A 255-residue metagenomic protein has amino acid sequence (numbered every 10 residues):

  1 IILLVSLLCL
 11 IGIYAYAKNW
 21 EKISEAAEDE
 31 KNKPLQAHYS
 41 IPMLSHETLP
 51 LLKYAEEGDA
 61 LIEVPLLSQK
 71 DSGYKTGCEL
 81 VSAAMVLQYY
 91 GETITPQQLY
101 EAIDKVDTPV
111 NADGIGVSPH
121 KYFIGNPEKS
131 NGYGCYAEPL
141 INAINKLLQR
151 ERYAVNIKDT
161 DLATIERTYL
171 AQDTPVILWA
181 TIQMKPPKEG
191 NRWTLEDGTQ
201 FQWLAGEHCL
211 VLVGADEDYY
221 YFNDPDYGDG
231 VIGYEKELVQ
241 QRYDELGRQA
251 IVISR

Functional and structural regions predicted by a protein language model:
I2-P139, I182, G190-W193, Q200-W203: Active-site-adjacent structural segments surrounding the nucleophilic cysteine of cysteine proteases and isopeptidases
S82, D159-D161, A180-M184, G214-D216 (+1 more regions): A mature extracytoplasmic/lumenal domain signature
V86, I177-W179, V211, Y221: Soluble periplasmic/extracytoplasmic beta-strand elements of cell-envelope proteins
C135-L148, L178-A180: A structural motif
Q149-Y153, A171-I177, D216-Y219: Loop/turn elements at helix/coil->beta-strand transitions in domains of secreted/extracellular proteins
D161-T168: Surface-exposed ligand/attachment interfaces on beta-rich extracellular proteins
T168-V176, A180-K188: Short, solvent-exposed, low-complexity loop/linker segments
R192-L204, L210-R255: Noncatalytic regulatory segments and standalone regulatory/sensor domains
